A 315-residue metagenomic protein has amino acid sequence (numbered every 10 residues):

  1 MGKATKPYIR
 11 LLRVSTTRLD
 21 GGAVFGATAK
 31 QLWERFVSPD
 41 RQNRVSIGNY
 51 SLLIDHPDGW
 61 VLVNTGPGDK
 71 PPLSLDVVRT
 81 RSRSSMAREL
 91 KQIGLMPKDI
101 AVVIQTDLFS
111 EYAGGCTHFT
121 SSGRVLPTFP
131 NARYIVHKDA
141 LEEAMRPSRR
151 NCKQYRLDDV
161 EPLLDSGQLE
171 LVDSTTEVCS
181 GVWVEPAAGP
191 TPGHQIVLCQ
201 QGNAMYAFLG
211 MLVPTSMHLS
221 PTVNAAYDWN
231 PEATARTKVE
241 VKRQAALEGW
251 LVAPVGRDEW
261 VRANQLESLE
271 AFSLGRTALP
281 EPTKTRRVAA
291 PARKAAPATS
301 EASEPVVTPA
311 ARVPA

Functional and structural regions predicted by a protein language model:
G2-K3, R81-L95, D99, L126-P186 (+1 more regions): Metallo-beta-lactamase
P7, S15-I93, I196-L212: Conserved beta-strand hairpin/beta-sheet module of binuclear metal-dependent hydrolase folds, prominently
V37-Q42, S122-G123, V184-E185: Short, P/G- and charge-enriched loop/turn segments at secondary-structure junctions
V63, T106, V136-H137, F208-M211 (+1 more regions): Active-site flanking residues adjacent to catalytic metal/cofactor-binding acidic residues
G68-D69, P147-N151, D158-P162, S166 (+3 more regions): Metallo-beta-lactamase
I100-E111: Metallo-beta-lactamase
A113-R124, N264-Q265: Metal-dependent catalytic neighborhoods of phosphoester/phosphodiester hydrolases
K238-K294, P309-A315: Binuclear metal-ion centers of metallo-dependent hydrolases, dominated by the metallo-beta-lactamase
